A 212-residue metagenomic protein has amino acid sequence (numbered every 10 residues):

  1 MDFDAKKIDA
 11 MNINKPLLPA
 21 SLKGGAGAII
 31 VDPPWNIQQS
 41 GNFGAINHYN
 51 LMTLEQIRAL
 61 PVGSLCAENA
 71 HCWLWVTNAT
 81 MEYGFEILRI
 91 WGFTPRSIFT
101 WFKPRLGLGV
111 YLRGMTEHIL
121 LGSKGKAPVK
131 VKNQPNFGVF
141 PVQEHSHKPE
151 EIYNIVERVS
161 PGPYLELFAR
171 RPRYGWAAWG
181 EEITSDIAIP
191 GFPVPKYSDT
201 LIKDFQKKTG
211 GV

Functional and structural regions predicted by a protein language model:
M1-V212: Class I S-adenosyl-L-methionine-dependent methyltransferase catalytic core
